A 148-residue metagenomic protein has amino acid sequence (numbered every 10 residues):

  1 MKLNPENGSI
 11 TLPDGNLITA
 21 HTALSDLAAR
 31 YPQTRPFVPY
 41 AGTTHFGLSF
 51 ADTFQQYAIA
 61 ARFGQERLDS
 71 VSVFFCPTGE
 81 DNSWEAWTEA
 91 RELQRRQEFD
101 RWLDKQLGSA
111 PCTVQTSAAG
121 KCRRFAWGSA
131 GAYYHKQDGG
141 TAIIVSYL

Functional and structural regions predicted by a protein language model:
M1-L148: Short helix/turn-capping signatures at newly exposed starts of structured segments
